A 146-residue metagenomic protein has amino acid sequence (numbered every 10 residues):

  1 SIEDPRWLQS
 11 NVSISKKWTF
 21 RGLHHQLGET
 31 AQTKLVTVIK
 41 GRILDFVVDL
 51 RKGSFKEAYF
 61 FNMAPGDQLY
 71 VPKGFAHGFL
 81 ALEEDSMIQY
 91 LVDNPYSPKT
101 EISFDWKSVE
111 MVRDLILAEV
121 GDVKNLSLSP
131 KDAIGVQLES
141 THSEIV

Functional and structural regions predicted by a protein language model:
S1-M63, E83-D85, V92-V146: Non-catalytic, conserved peripheral segments adjacent to functional cores
N62-E84: Conserved metal-binding segment of the jelly-roll/cupin
